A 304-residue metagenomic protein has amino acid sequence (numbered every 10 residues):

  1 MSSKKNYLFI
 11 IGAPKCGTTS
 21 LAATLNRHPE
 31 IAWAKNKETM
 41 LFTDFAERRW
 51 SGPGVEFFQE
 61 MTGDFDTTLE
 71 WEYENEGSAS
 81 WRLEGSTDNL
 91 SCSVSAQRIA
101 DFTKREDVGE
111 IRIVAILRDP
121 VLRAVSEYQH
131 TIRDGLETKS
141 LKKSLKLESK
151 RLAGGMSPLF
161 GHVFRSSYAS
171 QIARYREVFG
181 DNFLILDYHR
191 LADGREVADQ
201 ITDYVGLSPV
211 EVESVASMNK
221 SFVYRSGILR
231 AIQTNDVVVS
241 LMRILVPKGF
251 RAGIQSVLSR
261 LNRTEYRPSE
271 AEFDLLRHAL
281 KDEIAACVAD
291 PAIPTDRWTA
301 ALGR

Functional and structural regions predicted by a protein language model:
M1-N89, D107-V108, R123-S126, I132-E137 (+1 more regions): PAPS-dependent sulfotransferase catalytic core
G17-T18, L83, I99, I113 (+4 more regions): Generic structural signal for small/hydrophobic residues in well-ordered secondary structure, especially within
K37, A173-D274, W298-R304: The conserved 3'-phosphoadenosine-5'-phosphosulfate
D44-R48, S95, A124-Q129, E196-D199 (+1 more regions): Short aromatic-enriched loop/helix-cap "lid" or pocket-rim segments at secondary-structure transitions that line
G63-E76, G135-S214: PAPS-dependent sulfotransferase catalytic domain
T68-L69, S95, Y168-I172, V197 (+2 more regions): Alpha-helical packing segments of well-folded alpha/beta enzyme cores
R98, R105-E106, R112-Q129: Internal, well-ordered alpha/beta segment that forms a basic, Gly-enriched binding/recognition surface
R277-R304: Long, positively charged, glycine-interspersed low-complexity recognition regions
